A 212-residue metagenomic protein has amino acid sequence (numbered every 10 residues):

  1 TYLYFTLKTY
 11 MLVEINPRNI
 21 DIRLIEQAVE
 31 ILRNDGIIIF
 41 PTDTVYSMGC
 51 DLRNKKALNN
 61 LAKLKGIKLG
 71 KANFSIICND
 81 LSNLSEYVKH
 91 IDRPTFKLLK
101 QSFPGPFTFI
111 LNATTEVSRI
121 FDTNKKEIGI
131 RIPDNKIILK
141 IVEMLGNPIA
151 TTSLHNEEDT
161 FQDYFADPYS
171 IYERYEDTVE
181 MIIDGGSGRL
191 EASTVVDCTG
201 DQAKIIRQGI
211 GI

Functional and structural regions predicted by a protein language model:
Y2-Y4: Intrinsic-disorder-associated, low-complexity terminal segments enriched in Asp/Asn/His/Tyr and depleted of Lys/Arg
T6, Y10-I212: Active-site-adjacent structural elements in enzyme catalytic cores
